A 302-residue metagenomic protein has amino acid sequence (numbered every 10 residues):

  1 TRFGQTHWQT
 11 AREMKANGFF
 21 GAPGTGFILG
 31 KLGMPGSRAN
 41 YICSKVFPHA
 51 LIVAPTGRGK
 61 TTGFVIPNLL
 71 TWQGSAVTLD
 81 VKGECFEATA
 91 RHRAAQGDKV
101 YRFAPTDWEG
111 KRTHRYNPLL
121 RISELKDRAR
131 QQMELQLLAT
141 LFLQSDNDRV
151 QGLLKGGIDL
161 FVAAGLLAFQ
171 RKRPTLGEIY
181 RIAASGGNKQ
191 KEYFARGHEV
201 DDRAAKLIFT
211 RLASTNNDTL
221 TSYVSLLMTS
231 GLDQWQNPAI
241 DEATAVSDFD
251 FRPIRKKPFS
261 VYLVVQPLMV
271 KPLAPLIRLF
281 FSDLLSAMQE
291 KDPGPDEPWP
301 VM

Functional and structural regions predicted by a protein language model:
T1-F3: Long, basic/Gly/Ser/Thr-rich N-terminal segments that mediate initial subcellular attachment or targeting
A11-Y41: N-terminal pre-Walker A segment at the start of P-loop NTPase domains
I28, L32-P35, K45-M302: P-loop NTPase motor domains
